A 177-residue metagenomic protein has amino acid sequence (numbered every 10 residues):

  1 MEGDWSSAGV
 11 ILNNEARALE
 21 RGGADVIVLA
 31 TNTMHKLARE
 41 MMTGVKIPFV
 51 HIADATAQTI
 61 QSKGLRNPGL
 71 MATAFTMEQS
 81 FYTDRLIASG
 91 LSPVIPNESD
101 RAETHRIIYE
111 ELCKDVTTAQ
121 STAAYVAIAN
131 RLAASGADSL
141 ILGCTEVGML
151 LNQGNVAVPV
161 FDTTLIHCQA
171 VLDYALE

Functional and structural regions predicted by a protein language model:
M1-E177: Non-catalytic structural scaffold of enzyme domains
